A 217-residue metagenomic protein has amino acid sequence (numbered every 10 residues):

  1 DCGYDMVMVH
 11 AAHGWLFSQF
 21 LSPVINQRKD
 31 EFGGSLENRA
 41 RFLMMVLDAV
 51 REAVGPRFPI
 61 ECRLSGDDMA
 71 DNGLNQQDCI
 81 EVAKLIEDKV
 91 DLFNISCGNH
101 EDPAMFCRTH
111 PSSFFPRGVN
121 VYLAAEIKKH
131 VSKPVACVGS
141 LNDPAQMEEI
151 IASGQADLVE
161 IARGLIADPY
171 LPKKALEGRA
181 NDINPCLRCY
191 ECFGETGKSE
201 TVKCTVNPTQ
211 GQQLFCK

Functional and structural regions predicted by a protein language model:
D1-K217: Flavin-dependent oxidoreductase catalytic cores
